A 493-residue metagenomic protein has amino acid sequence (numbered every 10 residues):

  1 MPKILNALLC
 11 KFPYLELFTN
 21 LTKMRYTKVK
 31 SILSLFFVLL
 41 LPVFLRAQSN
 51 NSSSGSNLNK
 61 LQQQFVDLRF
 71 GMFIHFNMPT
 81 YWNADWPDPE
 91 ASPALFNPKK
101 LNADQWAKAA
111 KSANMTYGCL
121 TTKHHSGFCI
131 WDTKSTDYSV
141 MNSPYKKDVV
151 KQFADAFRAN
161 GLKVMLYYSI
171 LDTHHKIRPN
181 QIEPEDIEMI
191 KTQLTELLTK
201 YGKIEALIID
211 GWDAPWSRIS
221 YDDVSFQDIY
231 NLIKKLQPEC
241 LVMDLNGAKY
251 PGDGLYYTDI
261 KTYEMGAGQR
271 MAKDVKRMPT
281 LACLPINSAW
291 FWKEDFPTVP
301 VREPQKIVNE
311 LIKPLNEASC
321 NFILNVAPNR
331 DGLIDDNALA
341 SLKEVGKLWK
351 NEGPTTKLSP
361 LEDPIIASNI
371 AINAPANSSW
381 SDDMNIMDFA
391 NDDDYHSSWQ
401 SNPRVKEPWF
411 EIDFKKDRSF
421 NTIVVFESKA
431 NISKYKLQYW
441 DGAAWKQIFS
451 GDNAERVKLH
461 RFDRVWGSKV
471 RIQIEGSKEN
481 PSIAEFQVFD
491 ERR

Functional and structural regions predicted by a protein language model:
M1-S49: Bacterial Sec-dependent N-terminal signal peptides
F12, Q48-A376, W380, V424-E427 (+3 more regions): Mature catalytic domains of secreted/periplasmic carbohydrate-active enzymes
M24, G442-Q447: Asp-box/BNR beta-propeller loop motif
I204, R418-F420, I432, W445 (+2 more regions): Core-facing hydrophobic residues within beta-strands of well-ordered domains
N351-K416, F420, F426-Y435, S450-G451 (+1 more regions): Disordered, acidic Ser/Thr/Pro-rich linker "stalks" and the adjacent N-terminal cap of the next globular domain
K429, D441-A443, K478, R492: Solvent-exposed strand-loop boundary residues in beta-sheet-rich modules
K434-A444, S468-R471: Short beta-strand segments and strand-loop junctions that repeat across beta-rich extracellular domains
S477-I483: Extracellular carbohydrate recognition
